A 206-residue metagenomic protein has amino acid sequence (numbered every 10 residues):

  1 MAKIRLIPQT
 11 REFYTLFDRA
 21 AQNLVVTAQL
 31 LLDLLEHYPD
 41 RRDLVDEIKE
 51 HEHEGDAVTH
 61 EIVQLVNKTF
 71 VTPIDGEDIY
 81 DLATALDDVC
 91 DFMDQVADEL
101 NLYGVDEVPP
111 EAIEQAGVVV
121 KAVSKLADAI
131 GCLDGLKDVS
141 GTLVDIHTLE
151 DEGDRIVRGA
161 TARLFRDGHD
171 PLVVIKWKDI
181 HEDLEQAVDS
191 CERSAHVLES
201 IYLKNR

Functional and structural regions predicted by a protein language model:
M1-R206: Cytosolic, long alpha-helical scaffolding segments
